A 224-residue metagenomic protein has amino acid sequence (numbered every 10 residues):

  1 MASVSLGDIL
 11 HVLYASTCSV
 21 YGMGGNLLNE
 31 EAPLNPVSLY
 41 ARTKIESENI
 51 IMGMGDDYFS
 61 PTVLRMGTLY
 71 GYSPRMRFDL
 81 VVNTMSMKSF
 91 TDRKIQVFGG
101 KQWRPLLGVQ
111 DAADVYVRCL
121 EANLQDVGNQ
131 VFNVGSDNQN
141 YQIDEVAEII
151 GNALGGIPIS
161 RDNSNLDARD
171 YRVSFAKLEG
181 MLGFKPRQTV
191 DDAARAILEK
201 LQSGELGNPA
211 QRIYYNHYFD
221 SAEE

Functional and structural regions predicted by a protein language model:
M1-L39: Conserved Rossmann-fold NAD(P)-dependent oxidoreductase catalytic core, especially the SDR/UDP-sugar
S16, R65-M66, Y70: Conserved SDR Rossmann-fold cofactor-binding beta-strand/turn motif
V20, L69-G71, A112, Q139: Conserved sequence/active-site signature of Rossmann-fold short-chain dehydrogenase/reductase
M23, N35-R65, F90-T91: Active-site Tyr-X1-5-Lys
A32, V37-I45, R75-L80, P105-L106 (+1 more regions): Short-chain dehydrogenase/reductase
E46, I50, M54, M85 (+2 more regions): Hydrophobic alpha-helix immediately C-terminal to the catalytic Tyr-X-X-X-Lys motif of short-chain
R93, V97-K101, P105-E224: C-terminal substrate-binding subdomain of Rossmann-fold SDR/epimerase-dehydratase oxidoreductases
